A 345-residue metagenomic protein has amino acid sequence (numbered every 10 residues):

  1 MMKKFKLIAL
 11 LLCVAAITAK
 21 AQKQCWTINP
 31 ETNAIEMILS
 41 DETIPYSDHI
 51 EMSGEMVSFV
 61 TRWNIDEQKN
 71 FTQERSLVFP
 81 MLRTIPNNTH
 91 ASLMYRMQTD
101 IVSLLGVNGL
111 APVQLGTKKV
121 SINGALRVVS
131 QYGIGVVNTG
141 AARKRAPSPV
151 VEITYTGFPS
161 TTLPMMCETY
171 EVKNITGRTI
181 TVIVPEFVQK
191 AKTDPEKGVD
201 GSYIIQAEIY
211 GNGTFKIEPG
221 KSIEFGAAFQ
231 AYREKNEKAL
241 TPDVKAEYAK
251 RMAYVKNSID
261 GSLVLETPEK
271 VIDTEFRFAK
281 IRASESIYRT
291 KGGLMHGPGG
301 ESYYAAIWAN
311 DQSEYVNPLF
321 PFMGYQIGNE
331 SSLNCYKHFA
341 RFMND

Functional and structural regions predicted by a protein language model:
M1-K23: Bacterial Sec-dependent N-terminal signal peptides
K3, I17, Y248, R277-A279: Short alpha-helical segments used as structural interaction elements across diverse proteins
L7-L10, V172, Y315: Short amphipathic alpha-helical "recognition" segments used for binding
A9-L12, A16, M81, T89 (+1 more regions): A periodicity- and composition-biased signal for non-globular, repetitive helical segments
V14, S148, T162-L163, M295 (+1 more regions): Generic secretory/membrane-interface signal
A21-T274, G324-G328: Terminal accessory carbohydrate-recognition/targeting modules of carbohydrate-active enzymes
K256-D345: Substrate-binding groove/exosite segments of carbohydrate-active enzymes
